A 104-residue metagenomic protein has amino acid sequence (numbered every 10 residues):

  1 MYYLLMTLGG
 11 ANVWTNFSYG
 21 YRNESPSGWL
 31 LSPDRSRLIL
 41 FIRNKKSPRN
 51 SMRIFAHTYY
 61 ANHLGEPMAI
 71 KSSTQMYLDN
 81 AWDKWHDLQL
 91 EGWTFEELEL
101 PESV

Functional and structural regions predicted by a protein language model:
Y2-E91, F95-V104: Terminus-proximal functional modules
